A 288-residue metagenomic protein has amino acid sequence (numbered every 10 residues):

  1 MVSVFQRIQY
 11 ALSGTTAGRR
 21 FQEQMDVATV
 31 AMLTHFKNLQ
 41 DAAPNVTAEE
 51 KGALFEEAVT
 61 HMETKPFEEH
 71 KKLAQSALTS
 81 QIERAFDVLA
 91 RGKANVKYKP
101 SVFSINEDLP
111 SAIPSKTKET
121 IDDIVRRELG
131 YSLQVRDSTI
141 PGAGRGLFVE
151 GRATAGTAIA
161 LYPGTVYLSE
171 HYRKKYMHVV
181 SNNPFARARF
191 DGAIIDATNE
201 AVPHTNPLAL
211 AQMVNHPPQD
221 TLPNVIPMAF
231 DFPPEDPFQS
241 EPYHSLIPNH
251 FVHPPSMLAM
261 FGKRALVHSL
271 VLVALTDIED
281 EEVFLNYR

Functional and structural regions predicted by a protein language model:
M1-R288: Conserved catalytic SET/PR domain of SAM-dependent protein methyltransferases, capturing the structural core that binds
